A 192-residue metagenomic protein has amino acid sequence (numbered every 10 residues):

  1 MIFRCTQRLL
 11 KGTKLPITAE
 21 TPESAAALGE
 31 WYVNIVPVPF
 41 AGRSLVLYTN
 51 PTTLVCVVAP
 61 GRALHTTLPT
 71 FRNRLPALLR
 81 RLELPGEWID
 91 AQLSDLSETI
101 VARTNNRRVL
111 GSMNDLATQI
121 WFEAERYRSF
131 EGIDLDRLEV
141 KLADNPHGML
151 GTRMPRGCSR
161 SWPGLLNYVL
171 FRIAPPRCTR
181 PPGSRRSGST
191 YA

Functional and structural regions predicted by a protein language model:
F3-L47, P51: An active-site-proximal beta-strand-loop segment
G61-T66: A short acidic/small-residue loop/turn micro-motif
P69-G86, D90-G183, G188-Y191: Charged alpha-helix within mobile-element recombinases
